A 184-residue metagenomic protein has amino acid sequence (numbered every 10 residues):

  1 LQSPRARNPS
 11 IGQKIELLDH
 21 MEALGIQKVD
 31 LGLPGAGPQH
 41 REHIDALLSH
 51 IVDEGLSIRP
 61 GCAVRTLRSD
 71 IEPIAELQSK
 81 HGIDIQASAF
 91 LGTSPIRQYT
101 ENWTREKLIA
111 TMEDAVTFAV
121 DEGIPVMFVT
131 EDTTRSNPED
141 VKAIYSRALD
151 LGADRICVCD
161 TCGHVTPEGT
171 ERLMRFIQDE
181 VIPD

Functional and structural regions predicted by a protein language model:
S3-V29, I44-G55, R68-D184: Alpha/beta enzyme core
I26-P34, I58-G61: Divalent metal-dependent hydrolysis catalytic cores, especially in the metallo-beta-lactamase
L33-A36, D160: Residues that line or immediately flank small-molecule/substrate-binding pockets and catalytic motifs
G35-Q39, S136-E139: Conserved glycine-rich "GG(E/T)P / GGGxP" loop and the immediately following alpha-helix in the radical SAM core
A63-L67: Beta-alpha junction/loop-to-helix N-cap segments that form part of ligand/metal-binding clefts
